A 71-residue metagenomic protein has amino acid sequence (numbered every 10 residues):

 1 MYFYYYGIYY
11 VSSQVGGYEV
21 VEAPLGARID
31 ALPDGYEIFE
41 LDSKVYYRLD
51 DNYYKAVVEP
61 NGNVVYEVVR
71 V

Functional and structural regions predicted by a protein language model:
M1-V71: Low-complexity segments
